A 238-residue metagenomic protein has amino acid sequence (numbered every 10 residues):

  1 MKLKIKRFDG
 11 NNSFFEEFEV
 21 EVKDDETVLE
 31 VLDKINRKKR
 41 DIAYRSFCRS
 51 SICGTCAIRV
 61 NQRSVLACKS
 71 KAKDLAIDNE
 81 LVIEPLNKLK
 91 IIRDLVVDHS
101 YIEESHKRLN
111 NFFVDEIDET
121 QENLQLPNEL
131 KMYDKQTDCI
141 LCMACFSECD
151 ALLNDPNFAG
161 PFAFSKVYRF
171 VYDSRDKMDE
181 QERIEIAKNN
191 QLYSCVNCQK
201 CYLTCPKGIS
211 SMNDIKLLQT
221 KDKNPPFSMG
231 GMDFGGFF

Functional and structural regions predicted by a protein language model:
K2-I102, D150, D155: Iron-sulfur-associated redox domains of electron-transfer enzymes in respiratory and anaerobic energy metabolism
E26-K38, P85-L89, R93-F238: Ferredoxin-type iron-sulfur electron-transfer modules in oxidoreductases and energy-metabolism complexes
